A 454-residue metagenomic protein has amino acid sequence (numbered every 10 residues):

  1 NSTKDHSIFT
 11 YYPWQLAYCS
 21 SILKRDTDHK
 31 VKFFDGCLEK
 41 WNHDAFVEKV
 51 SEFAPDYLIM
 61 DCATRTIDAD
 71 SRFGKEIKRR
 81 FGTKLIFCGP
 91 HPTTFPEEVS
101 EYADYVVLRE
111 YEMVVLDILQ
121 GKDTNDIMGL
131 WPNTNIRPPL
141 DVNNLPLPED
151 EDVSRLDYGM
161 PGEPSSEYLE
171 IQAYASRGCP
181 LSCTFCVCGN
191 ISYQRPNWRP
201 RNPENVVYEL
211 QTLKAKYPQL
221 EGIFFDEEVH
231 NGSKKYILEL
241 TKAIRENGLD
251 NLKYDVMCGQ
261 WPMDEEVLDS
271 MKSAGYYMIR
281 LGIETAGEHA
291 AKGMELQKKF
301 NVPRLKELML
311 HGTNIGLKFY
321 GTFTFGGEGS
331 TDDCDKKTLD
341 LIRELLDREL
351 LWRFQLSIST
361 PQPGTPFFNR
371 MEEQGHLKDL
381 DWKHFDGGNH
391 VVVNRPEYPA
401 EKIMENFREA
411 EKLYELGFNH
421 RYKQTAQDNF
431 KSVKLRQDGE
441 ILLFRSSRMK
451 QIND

Functional and structural regions predicted by a protein language model:
N1-E209: Acidic, low-complexity intrinsically disordered segments
C19-F33, K216-P218, A274, L308-F319 (+2 more regions): A structural motif corresponding to the C-terminal end of an alpha-helix and its immediate exit/capping segment
D26-D28, K78-T83, R245-N251, I315 (+1 more regions): Short helix-capping segments at alpha-helix termini
D28, V47-S51, D56, T365-P366 (+1 more regions): Radical SAM enzyme core and accessory elements
L38-E39, C258-W261, E284-K298, M309-D335 (+2 more regions): Conserved strand-turn element in the central/C-terminal portion of the radical SAM core barrel that lines
P96-E101, G329-E344: Catalytic cores of alpha/beta
P148-F319, D340: Radical SAM [4Fe-4S] cluster-binding motif and immediate context
